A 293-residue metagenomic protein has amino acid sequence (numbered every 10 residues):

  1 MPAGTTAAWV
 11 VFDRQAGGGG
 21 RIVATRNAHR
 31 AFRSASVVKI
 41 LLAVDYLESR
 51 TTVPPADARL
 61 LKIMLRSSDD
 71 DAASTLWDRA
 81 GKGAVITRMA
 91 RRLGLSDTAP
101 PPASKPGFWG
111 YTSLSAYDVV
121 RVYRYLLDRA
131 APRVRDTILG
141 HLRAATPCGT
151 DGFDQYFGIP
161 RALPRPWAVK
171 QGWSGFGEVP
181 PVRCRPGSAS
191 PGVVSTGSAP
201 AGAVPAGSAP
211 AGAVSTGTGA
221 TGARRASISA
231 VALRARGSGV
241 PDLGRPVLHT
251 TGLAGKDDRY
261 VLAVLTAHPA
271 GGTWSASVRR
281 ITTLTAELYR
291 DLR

Functional and structural regions predicted by a protein language model:
M1-A8, R14, R21, D78-R293: Penicillin-recognizing serine hydrolase domain
F12-Q15, D57-A72, D78-K82: Acidic helix-start/capping segments at beta-turn-to-alpha-helix junctions
D13-Q15, S36-V38, E48, S68 (+2 more regions): A mature extracytoplasmic/lumenal domain signature
G19-N27: Amphipathic coiled-coil signal-relay and dimerization helices
R26-F32, K105-W109: A short glycine/serine-rich beta->alpha loop
A31-V53, M64, L262: Active-site SXXK
A35, A58, P102-S104: Acidic/His-rich structured neighborhood in mature extracellular/periplasmic domains
V37-I40, R66, D70, T112-V120: Short alpha-helical patches at coil-to-helix transitions and adjacent helical residues in well-structured domains
